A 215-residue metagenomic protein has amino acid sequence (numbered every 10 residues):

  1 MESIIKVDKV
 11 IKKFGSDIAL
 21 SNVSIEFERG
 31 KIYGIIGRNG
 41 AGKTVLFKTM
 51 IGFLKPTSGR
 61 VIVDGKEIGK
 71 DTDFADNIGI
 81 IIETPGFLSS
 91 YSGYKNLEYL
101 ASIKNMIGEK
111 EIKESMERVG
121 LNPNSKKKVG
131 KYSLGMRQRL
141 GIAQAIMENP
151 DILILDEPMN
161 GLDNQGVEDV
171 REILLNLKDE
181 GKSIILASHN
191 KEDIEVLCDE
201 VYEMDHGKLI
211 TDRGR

Functional and structural regions predicted by a protein language model:
I36-R38: The feature captures the beta-strand-to-loop junction immediately N-terminal to the Walker
I51: Helix-to-loop junction immediately C-terminal to a conserved catalytic motif
G59-F74: Conserved ABC transporter NBD signature motif
E98, E109-N124: Conserved ABC ATPase "signature" region
L153-E157: Catalytic Walker B motif of ABC-type/P-loop ATPase nucleotide-binding domains
S188-H189: H-loop/switch region of ABC-family ATPase nucleotide-binding domains
